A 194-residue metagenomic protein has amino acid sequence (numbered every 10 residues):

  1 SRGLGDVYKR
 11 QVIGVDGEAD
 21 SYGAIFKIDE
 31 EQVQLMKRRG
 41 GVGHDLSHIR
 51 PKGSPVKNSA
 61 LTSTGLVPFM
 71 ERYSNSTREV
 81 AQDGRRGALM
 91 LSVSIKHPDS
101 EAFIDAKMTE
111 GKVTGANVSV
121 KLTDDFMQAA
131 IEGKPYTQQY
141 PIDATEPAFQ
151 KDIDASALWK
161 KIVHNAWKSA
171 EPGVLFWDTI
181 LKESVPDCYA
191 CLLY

Functional and structural regions predicted by a protein language model:
G3-Y8: Short, small-residue-biased leader/transition segments that mark boundaries at the very start of proteins
Q11-L193: Active-site cavity-forming subdomains of large catalytic enzyme subunits
